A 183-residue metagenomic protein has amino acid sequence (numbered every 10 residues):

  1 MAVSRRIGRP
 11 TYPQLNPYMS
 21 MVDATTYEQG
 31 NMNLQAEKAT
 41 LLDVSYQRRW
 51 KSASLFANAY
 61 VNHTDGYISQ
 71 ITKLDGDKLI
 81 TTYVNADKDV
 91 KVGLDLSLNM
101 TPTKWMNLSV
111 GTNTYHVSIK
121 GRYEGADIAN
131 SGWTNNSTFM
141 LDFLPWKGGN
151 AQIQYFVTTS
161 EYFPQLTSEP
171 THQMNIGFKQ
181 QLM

Functional and structural regions predicted by a protein language model:
M1-T64, K147-N150, T167: Structural signature of Gram-negative outer-membrane beta-barrels, strongest in the C-terminal barrel of TonB-dependent
M1-V3, L34, V44-R48, L94-M100 (+2 more regions): Residues on the lipid-exposed face of transmembrane beta-strands in outer-membrane beta-barrel proteins
V3-I7, A36-L42, V61-D65, K88-L94 (+4 more regions): Transmembrane beta-barrel architecture of outer-membrane proteins
R5, R48-W50, V61, M100-P102 (+4 more regions): Short beta-strand segments enriched in hydrophobic/aromatic residues within well-folded beta-rich domains
G8-Q14, L55, T64-Q70, N107 (+2 more regions): Outer-membrane beta-barrel proteins
P17-Y27, E37, I71-I80, Y115-R122 (+1 more regions): Flexible, solvent-exposed coil segments and beta strand-coil junctions, predominantly the extracellular/periplasmic
Q29-Q35, L41, W50-G111, G125 (+1 more regions): Outer membrane beta-barrel strand-and-loop segments of large Gram-negative receptors, especially TonB-dependent
N130-M183: Conserved C-terminal beta-signal and adjacent last beta-strands/turns of outer-membrane beta-barrel proteins
